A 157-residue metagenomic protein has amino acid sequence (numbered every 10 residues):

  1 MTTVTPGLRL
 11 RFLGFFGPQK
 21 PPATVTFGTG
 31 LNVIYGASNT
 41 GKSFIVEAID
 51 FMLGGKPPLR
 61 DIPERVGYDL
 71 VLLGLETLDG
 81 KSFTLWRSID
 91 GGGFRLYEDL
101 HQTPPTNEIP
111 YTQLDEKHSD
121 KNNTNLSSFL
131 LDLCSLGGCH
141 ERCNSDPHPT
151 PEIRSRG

Functional and structural regions predicted by a protein language model:
M1-R87, G93-D99: Extreme N-terminal "head/tail" segments of very large remodeling/mechanoenzyme assemblies
G30, R156-G157: A generic secondary-structure signal marking the coil-to-beta-strand transition
G91-R156: Glycine-rich phosphate-binding loops of NTPases
